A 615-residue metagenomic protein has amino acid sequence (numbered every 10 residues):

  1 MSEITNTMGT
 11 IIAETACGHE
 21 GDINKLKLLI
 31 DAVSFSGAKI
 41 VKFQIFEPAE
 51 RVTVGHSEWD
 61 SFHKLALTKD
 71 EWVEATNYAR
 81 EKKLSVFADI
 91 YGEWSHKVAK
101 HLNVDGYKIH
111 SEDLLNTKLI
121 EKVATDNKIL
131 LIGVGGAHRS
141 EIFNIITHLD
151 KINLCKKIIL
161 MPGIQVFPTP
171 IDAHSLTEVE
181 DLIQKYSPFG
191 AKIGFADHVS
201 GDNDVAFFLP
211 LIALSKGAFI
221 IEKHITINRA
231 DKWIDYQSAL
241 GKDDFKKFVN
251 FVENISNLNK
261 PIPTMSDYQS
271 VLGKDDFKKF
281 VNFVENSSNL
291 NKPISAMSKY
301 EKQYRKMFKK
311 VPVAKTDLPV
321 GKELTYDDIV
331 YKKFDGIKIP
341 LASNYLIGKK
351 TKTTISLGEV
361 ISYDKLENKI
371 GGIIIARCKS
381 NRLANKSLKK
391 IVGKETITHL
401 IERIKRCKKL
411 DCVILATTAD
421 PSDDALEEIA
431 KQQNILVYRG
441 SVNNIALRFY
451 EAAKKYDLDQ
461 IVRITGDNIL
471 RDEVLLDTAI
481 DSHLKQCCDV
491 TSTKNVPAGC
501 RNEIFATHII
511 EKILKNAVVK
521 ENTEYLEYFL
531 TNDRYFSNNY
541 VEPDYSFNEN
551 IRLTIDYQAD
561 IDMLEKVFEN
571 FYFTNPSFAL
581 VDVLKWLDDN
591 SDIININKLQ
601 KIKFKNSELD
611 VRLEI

Functional and structural regions predicted by a protein language model:
M1-N368: Catalytic cores and adjacent flexible loops of soluble metabolic enzymes that perform enolate/carbanion chemistry on
L28-I40, E395-V413, E428, Q432-Q433: A short, N-terminal amphipathic alpha-helix
K39, D105, F219, L410-D411 (+2 more regions): Short acidic/polar active-site loop segments enriched in Thr and Asp
A239, V271, P312, E323 (+4 more regions): Short aromatic/basic micro-patch
K369-T417: N-terminal glycine-rich phosphate-binding loop and ensuing alpha1 helix
A419-S482: Short phosphate-binding loop-to-helix
R471-R552, A559-K566, D582-I615: Conserved core of the sugar-phosphate nucleotidyltransferase
